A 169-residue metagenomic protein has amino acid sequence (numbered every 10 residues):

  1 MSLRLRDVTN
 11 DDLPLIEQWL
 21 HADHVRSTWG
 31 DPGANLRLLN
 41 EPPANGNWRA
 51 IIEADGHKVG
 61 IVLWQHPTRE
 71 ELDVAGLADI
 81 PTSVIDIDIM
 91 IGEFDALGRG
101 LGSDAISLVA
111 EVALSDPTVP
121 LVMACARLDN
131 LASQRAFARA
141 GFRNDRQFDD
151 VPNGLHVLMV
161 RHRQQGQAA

Functional and structural regions predicted by a protein language model:
M1-L13, H21, H57-A169: Acyl-donor (CoA/ACP) binding surface of acyl/acetyltransferases
E17-P32: Helix-loop element at the rim of GNAT/NAT acetyltransferase active sites that forms part of the acceptor-substrate
W29-A54: Active-site rim helix/loop that mediates acceptor-substrate recognition in acyltransferases
